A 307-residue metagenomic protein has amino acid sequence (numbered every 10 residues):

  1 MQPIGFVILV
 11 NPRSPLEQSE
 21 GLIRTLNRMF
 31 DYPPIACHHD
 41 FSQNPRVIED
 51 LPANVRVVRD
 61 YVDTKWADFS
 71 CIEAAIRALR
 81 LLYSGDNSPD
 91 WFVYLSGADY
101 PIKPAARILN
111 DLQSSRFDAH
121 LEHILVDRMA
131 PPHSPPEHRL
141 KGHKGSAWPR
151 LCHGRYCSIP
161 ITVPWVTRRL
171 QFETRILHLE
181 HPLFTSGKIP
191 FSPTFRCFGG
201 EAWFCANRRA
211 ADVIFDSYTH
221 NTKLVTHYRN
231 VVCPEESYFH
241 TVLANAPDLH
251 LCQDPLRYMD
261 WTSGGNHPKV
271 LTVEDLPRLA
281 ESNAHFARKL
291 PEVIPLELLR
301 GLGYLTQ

Functional and structural regions predicted by a protein language model:
M1-Q307: ER/Golgi luminal nucleotide-sugar-dependent glycosyltransferases, focusing on the catalytic module
